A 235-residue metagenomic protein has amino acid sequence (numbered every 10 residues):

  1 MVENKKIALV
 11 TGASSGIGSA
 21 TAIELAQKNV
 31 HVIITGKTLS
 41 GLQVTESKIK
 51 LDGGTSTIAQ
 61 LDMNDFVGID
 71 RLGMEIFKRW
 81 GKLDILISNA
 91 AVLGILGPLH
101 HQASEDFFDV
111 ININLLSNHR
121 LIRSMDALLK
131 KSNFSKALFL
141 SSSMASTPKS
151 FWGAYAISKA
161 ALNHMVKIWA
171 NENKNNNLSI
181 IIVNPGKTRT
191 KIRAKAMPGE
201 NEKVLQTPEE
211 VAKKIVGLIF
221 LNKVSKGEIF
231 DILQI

Functional and structural regions predicted by a protein language model:
S14-G16: Conserved glycine-rich cofactor-binding loop
K28-V44: Conserved glycine-rich Rossmann-like NAD(P)H-binding loop of the short-chain dehydrogenase/reductase
Q60-R71, S104: The beta1-alpha1 cofactor-binding region of Rossmann-like NAD(H)/NADP(H)-dependent oxidoreductases
N89-I95: Conserved NAD(P)H cofactor-binding loop of Rossmann-fold oxidoreductase domains
V92, K130, F134-K174, K187: Catalytic loop of short-chain dehydrogenase/reductase
G97-L99, A103-I111: Substrate-binding pocket helix/loop in short-chain dehydrogenase/reductase
L178, I182-V183, T190, P198-I235: C-terminal helical subdomain
